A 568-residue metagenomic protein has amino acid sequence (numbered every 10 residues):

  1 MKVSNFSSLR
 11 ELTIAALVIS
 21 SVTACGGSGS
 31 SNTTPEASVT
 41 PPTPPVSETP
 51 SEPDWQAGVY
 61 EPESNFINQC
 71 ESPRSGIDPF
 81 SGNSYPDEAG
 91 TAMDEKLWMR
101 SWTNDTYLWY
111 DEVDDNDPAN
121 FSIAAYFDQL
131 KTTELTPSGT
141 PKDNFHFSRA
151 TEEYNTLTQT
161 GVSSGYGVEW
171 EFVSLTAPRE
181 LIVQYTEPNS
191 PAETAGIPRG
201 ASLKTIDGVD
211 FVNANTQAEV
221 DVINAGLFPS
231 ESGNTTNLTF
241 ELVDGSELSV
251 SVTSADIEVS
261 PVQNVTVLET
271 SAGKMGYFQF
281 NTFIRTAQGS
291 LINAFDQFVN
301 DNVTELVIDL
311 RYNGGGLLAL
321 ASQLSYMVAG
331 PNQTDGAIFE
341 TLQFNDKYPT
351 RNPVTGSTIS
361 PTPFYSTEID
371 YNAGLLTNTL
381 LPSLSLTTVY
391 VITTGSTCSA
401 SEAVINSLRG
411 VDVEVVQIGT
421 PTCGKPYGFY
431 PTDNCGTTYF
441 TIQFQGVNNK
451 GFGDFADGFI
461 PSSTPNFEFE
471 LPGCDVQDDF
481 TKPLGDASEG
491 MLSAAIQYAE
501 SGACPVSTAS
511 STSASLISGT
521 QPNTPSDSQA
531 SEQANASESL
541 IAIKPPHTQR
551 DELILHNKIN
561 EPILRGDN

Functional and structural regions predicted by a protein language model:
K2-T13: Bacterial N-terminal signal peptides that target proteins for export
S4, L157-T160, F228-S230, L268-E269 (+3 more regions): A general structural signal for short secondary-structure junctions and capping/turn motifs
T13-I19: Hydrophobic helical h-region of N-terminal Sec-dependent signal peptides in bacterial secretory/periplasmic proteins
I14, E95, A487-M491: Alpha-helical structural motif
L17, A57-S64, F459-N466: Secretory-pathway extracellular proteins and peptide precursors enriched for disulfide-bonded cysteines
S20-A24: C-terminal motif of bacterial Sec signal peptides marking the signal peptidase cleavage site
G29, T33-E36, P41-L306, Y312-G314 (+4 more regions): Flexible, low-complexity junctional segments that flank or bridge functional domains
M275, T282-E305, G314-N568: C-terminal "post-core" interaction segments
